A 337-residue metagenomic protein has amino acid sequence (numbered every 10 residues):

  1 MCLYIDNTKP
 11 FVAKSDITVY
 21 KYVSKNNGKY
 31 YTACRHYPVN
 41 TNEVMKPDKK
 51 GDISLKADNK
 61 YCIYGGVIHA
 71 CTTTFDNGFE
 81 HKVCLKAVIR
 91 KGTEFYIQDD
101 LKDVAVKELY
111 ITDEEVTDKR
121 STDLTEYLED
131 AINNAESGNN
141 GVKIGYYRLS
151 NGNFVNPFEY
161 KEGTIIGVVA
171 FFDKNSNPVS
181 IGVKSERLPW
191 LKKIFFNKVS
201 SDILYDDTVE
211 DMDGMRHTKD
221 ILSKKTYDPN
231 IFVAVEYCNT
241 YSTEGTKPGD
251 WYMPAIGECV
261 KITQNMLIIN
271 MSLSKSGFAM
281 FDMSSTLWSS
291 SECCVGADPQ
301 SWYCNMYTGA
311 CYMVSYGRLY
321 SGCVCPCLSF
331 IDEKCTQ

Functional and structural regions predicted by a protein language model:
M1-K56, Y61, F75-A131: Active-site and NAD+-binding cores of ADP-ribose-processing enzymes
K21, L85-K86, V179-V183, Y252-M253: Short, hydrophobic/proline-enriched secondary-structure or compact coil segments at domain edges
N27-M45, T93-Y110, I181-Y205, V260-F278 (+2 more regions): Surface-exposed flexible segments
N59-A70: A short, exposed loop/beta-hairpin motif centered on an aromatic-Gly-Thr core
T73, A255: Short, conserved phosphate/pyrophosphate- and ester-handling motifs at nucleotide-, phospho-/glycolipid
L85-A87, S137, I256-Q337: C-terminal, surface-exposed recognition/capping segments
I132-K247, S321-D332: Extracellular adhesion/carbohydrate-recognition regions
K247-W251, G257: Loop/turn elements at helix/coil->beta-strand transitions in domains of secreted/extracellular proteins
